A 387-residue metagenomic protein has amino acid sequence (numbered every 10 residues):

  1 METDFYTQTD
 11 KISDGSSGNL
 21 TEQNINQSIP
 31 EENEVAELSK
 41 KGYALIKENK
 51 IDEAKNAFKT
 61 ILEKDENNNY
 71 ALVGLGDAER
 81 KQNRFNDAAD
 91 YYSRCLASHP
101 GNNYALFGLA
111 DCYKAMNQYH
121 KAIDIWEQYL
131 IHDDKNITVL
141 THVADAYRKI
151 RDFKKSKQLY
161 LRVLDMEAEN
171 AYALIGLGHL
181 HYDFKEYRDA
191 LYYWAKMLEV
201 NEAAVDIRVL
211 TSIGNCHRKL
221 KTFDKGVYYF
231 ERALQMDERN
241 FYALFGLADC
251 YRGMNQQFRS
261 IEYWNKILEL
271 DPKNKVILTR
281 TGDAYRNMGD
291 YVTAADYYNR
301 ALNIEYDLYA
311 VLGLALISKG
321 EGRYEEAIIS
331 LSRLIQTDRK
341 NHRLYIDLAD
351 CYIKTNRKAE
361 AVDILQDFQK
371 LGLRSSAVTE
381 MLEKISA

Functional and structural regions predicted by a protein language model:
G18-E37, T60-E63, N201-V205: TPR-adjacent "capping" and linker segments in tetratricopeptide-repeat scaffold/adaptor proteins
V35, N69-Y70, N103-Y104, I137-T138 (+7 more regions): Helix-start (N-cap) detector for alpha-helical repeat units in TPR-like alpha-solenoids, especially tetratricopeptide
K40, G74, G108, H142 (+7 more regions): Canonical tetratricopeptide repeat
K47, K81, A115-M116, K149 (+7 more regions): Register position in tetratricopeptide repeats
K64, S98, H132-D133, M166 (+6 more regions): Structural marker of alpha-solenoid helical repeat scaffolds
